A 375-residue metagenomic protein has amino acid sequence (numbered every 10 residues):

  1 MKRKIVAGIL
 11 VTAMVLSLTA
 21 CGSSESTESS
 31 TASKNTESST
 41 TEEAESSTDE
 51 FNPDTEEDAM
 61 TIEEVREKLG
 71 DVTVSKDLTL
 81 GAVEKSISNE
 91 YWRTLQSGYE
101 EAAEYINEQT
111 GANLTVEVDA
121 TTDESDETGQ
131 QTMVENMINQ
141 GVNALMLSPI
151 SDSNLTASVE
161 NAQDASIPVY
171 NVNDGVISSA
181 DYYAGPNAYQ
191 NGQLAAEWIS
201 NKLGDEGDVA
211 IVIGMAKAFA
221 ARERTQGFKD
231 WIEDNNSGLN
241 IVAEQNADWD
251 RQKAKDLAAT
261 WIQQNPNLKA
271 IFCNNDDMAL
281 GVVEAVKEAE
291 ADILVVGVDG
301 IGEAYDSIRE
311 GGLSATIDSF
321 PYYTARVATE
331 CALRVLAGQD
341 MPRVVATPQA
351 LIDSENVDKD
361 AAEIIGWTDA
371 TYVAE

Functional and structural regions predicted by a protein language model:
M1-R3, S33-K34: Generic cytosolic/nucleocytoplasmic N-terminal low-complexity/intrinsically disordered segments
K2-S24: Sec-dependent N-terminal signal peptides of Gram-positive bacterial secreted proteins and lipoproteins
M14, C21-E375: A residue-level marker of the well-folded mature domains of exported/periplasmic proteins
